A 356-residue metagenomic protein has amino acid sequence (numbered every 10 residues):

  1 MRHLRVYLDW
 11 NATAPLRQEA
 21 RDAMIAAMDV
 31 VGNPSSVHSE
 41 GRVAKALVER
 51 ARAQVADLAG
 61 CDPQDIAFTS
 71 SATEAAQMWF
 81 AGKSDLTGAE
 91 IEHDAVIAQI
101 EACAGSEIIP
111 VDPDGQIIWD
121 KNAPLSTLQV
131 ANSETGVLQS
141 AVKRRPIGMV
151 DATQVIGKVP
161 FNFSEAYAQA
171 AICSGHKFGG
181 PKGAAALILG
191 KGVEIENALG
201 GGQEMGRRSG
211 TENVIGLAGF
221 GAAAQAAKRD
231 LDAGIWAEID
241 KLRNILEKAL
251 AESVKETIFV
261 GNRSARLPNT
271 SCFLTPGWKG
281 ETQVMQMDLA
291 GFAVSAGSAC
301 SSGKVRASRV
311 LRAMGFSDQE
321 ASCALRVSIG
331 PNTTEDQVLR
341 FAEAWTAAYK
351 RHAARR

Functional and structural regions predicted by a protein language model:
M1-R356: Pyridoxal 5′-phosphate
